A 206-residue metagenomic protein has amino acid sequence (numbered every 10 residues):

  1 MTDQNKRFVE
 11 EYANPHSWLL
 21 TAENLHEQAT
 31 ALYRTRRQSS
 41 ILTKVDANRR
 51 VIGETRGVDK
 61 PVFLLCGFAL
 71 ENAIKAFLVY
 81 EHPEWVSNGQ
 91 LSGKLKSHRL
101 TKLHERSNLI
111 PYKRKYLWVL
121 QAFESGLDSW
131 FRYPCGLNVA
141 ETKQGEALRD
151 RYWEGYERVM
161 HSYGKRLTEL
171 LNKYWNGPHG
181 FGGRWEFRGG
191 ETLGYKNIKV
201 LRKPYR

Functional and structural regions predicted by a protein language model:
M1-T30, H82-R206: Long, charged low-complexity segments
E11-G53, L65, N72-E81, V86: Short, contiguous, well-structured surface segments enriched in hydrophobic/aromatic residues
N48, K60, L117: Residue-level detector of functional hotspots within protein domains
V58-C66: Extended HEAT/HEAT-like alpha-solenoid repeat tracts in very large eukaryotic scaffold/adaptor proteins
